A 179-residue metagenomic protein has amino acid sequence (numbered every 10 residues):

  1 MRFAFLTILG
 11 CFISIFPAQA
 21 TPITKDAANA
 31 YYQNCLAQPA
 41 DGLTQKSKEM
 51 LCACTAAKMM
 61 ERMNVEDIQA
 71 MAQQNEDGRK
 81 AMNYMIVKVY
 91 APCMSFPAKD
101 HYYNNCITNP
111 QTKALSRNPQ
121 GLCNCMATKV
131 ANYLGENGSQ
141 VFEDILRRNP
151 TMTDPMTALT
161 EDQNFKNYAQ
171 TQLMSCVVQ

Functional and structural regions predicted by a protein language model:
M1-A4: Positively charged n-region of N-terminal signal peptides that target proteins for export
L6-S14: Bacterial N-terminal signal peptides
F16-A20: Sec/Tat signal peptide C-region and signal peptidase I cleavage site
T21-Q179: Mature extracellular/luminal domains of secreted and GPI-anchored eukaryotic proteins, especially small
